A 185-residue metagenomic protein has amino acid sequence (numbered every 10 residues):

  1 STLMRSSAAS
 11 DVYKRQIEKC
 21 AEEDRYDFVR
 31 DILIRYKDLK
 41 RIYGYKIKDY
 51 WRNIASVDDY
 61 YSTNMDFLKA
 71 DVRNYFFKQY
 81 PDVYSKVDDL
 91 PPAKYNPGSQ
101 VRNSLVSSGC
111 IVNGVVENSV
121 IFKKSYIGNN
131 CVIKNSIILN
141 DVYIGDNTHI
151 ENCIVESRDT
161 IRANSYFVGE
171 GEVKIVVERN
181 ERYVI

Functional and structural regions predicted by a protein language model:
S1-A9, Y13: Single conserved hydrophobic/aromatic residue that forms the stacking wall/gate of nucleotide- or nucleobase-binding
S10-I17, Y60: A generic structural signal for short hydrophobic patches within well-formed alpha-helices
K19-I185: Left-handed beta-helix
